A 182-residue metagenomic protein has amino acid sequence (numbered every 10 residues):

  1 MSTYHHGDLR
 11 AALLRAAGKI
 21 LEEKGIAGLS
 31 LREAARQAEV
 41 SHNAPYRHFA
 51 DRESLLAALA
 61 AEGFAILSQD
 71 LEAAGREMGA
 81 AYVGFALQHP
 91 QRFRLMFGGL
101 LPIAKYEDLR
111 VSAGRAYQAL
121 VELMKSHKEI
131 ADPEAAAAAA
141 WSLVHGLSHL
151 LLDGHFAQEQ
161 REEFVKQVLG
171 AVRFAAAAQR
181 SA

Functional and structural regions predicted by a protein language model:
M1-D8, R180-A182: N-terminal intrinsically disordered/low-complexity leader segments
L9-A17, A34, L59-G63, L67: Generic hydrophobic, amphipathic alpha-helix propensity
A12, A16, I20-S54: Helix-turn-helix
A61-M78, E107-V111, L120-E122: Amphipathic alpha-helical linker/stalk segments
Q69-R92, A140: Hydrophobic alpha-helical connector segments
G84, Q88-S126, H149, D153-Q158: Short secondary-structure transition hinges
I103-I130, E134-A139, E163-F174: Amphipathic alpha-helical packing segments from all-alpha helical-bundle domains
S142-E159, F174-S181: Amphipathic C-terminal alpha-helical segment
